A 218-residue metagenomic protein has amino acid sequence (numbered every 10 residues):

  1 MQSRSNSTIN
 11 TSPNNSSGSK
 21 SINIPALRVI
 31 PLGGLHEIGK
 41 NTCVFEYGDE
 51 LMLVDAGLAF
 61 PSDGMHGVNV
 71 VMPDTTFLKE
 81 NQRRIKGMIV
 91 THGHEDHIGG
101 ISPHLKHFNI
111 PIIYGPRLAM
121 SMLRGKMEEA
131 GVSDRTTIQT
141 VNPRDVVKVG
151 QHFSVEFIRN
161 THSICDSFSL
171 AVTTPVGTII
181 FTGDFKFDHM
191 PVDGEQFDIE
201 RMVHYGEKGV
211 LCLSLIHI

Functional and structural regions predicted by a protein language model:
M1-S17: Intrinsically disordered, low-complexity RNA-associated tracts
I9, I216-I218: Short hydrophobic transmembrane-like helices used for membrane targeting/insertion
G18-I89, H94-I216: His/Asp/Glu-rich metal-coordinating catalytic cores of metallo-dependent phosphodiesterases/hydrolases acting on
